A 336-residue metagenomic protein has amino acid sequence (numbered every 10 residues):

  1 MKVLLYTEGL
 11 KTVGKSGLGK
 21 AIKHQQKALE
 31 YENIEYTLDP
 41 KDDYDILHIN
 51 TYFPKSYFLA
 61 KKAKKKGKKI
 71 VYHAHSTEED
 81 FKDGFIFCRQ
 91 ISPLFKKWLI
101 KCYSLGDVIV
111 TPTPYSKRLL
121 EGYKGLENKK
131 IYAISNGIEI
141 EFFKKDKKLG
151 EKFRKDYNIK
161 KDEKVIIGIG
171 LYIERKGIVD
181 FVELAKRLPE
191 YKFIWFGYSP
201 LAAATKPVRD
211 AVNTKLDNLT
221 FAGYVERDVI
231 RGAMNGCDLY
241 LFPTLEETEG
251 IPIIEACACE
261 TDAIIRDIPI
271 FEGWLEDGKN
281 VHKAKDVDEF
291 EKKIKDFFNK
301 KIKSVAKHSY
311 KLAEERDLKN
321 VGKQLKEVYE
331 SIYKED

Functional and structural regions predicted by a protein language model:
Q90-I109: Membrane-proximal helix-turn-helix segments that form the acceptor-binding/catalytic region of lipid-linked
I138, I169, K192-P207: Glycosyltransferase donor-sugar binding loop
K160-K176, V182-K186, I194: Conserved donor-binding/catalytic core segment of Leloir-type glycosyltransferases
K206-D228: Nucleotide-activated donor-binding/catalytic signature segment of Leloir-type glycosyltransferases, i.e., the conserved
Y224-V225, G232-C237: Short alpha-helical donor nucleotide-sugar binding micro-motif in glycosyltransferases
L245: Aromatic "clamp/platform" in nucleotide-sugar-dependent glycosyltransferases that forms part of the donor/acceptor
D262-I265: Short hydrophobic beta-strand element within catalytic cores of glycosyltransferases and related nucleotide-activated
D277-D288, K295-K301: Conserved acidic donor-binding segment of nucleotide-sugar-dependent glycosyltransferases
